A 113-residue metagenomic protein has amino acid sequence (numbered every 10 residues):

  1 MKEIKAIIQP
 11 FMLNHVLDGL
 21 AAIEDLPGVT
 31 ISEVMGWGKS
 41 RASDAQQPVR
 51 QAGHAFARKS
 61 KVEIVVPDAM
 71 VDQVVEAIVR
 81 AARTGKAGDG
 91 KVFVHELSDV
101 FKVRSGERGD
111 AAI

Functional and structural regions predicted by a protein language model:
M1-I113: Positively charged, small/polar-rich N-terminal and surface patches that mediate targeting and assembly and bind
